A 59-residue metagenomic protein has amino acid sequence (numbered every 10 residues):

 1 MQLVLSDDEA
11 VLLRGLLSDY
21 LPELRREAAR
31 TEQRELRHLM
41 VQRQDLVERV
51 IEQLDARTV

Functional and structural regions predicted by a protein language model:
M1-E23: N-terminal acidic leader/helix
L3-V4, E27, H38: Short N-terminal micro-motifs specific to bacterial/archaeal maturation and metal-cluster initiation sites
L17-A28, V47-V50, L54: Non-transmembrane amphipathic alpha-helical segments
T31: Basic, low-complexity intrinsically disordered segments
R34-V59: Short, charge-rich amphipathic interface segments used for partner binding and complex assembly
